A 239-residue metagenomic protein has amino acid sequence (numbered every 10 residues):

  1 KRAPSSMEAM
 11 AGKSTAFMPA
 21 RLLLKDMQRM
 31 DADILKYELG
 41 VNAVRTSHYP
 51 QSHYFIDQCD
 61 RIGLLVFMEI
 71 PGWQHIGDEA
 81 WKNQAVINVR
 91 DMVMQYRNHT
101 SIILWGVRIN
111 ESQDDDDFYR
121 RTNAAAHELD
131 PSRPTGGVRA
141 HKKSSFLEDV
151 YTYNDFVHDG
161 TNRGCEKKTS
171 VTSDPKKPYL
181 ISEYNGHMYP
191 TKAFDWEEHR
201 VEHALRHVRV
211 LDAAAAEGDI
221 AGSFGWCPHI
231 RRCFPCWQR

Functional and structural regions predicted by a protein language model:
K1-Y37, D57, A126: N-terminal carbohydrate-binding accessory modules
R29, D33-I34, A43-R239: Substrate-binding/catalytic cleft of secreted carbohydrate-active enzymes, primarily glycoside hydrolases
G40: Phosphate-binding active sites in nucleotide-utilizing proteins
